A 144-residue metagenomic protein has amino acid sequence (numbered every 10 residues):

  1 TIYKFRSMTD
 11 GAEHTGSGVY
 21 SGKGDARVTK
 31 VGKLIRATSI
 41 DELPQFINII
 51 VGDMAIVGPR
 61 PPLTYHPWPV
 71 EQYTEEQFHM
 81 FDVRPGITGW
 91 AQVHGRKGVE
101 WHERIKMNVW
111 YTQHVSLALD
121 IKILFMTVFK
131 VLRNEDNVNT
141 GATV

Functional and structural regions predicted by a protein language model:
T1-V144: Conserved small/aromatic sequence motifs within transmembrane helices
